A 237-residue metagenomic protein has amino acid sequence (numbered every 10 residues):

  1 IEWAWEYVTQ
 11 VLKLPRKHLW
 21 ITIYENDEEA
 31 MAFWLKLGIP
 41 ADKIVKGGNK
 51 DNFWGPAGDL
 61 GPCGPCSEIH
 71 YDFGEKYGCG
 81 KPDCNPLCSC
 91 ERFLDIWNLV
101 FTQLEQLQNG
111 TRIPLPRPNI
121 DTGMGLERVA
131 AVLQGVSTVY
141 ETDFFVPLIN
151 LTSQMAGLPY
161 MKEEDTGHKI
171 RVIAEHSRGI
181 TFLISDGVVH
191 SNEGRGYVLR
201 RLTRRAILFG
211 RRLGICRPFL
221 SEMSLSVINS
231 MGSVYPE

Functional and structural regions predicted by a protein language model:
I1-L225, S230-P236: Structured aminoacyl-transfer and RNA-binding surfaces used for tRNA recognition/handling in the translation apparatus
